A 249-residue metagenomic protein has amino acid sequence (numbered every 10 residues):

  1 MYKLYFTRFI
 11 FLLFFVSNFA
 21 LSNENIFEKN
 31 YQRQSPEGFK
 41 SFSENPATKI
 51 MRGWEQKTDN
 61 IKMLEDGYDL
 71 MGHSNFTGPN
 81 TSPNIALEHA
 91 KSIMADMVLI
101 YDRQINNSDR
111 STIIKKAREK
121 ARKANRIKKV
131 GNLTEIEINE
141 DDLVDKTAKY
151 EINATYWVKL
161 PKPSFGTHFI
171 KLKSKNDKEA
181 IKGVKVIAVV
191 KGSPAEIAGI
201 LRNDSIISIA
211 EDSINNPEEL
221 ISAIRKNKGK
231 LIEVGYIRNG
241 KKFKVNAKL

Functional and structural regions predicted by a protein language model:
K3-L12: Sec-dependent signal peptide recognition, specifically the positively charged N-region followed immediately by
F15-F19: N-terminal signal peptide c-region/cleavage motif recognized by signal peptidases
S22-H73: Protease-associated
G72-N80, A86-L87, G192, I209-A210: Second-shell loop/turn segments in exported
M94, V98-D102, A195-N216: Conserved PDZ fold ligand-binding element
N106-T147: Mixed-charge, low-complexity intrinsically disordered segments
L143-G166, L220-L249: PDZ-domain C-terminal substructure recognizer with occasional recognition of PDZ-binding tails
P161-R202: PDZ/PDZ-like groove recognition
